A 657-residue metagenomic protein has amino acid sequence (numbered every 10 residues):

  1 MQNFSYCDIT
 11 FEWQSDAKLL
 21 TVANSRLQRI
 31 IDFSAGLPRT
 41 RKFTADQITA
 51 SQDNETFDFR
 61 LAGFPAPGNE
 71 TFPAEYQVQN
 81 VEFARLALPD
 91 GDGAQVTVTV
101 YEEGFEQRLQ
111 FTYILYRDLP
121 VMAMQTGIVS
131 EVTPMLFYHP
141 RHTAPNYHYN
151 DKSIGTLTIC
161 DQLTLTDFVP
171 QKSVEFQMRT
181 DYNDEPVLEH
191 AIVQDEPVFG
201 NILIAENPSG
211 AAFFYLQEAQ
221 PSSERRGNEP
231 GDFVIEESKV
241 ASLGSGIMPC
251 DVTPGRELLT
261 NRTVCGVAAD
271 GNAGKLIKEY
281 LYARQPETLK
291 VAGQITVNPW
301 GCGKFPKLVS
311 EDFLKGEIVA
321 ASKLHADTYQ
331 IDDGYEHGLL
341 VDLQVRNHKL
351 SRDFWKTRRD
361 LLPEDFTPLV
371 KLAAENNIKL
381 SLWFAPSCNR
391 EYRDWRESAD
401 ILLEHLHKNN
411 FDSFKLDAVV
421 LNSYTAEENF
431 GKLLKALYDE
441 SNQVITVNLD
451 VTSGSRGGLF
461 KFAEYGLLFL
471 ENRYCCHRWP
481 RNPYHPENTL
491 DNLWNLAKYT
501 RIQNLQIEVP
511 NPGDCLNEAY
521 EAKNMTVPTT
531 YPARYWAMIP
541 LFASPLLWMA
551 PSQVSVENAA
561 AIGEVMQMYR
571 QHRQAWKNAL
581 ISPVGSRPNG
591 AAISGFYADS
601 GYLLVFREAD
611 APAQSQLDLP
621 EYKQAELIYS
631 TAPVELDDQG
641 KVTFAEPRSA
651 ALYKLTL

Functional and structural regions predicted by a protein language model:
Q2-N3, C7-W13, K18-V22, T40-P230 (+2 more regions): Polysaccharide-binding surfaces and accessory modules of carbohydrate-active proteins
S25, F43, C250, G255-E257 (+4 more regions): Active-site-proximal substrate-binding groove within the catalytic cores of carbohydrate-active enzymes
V98-E102, F111-Y113, M124-S130, R256-A269 (+1 more regions): Short, hydrophobic/aromatic-enriched beta-strand segments in well-ordered soluble domains
Y116-P120, G127, S209-L281: Extended acidic/polar, glycine-enriched regions that form or flank non-catalytic beta-rich accessory modules
N228-A241, E626-T643: Solvent-exposed beta-strand/loop surfaces of large extracellular or lumenal domains
V267, G303-P306, E336-L343, S351 (+7 more regions): Flexible loop/turn segments at secondary-structure boundaries
G293-S423: Aromatic-lined carbohydrate-binding/catalytic grooves of carbohydrate-active enzymes
F366, T425-L433: Active-site-adjacent beta->alpha loops and helix N-cap segments on the catalytic face of soluble alpha/beta enzymes
